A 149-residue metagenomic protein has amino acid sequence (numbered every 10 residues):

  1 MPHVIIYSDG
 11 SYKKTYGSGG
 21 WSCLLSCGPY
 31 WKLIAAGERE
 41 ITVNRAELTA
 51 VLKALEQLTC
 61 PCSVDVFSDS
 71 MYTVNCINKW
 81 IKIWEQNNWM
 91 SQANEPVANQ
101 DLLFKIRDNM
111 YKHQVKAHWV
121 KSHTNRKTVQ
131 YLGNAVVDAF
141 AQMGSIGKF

Functional and structural regions predicted by a protein language model:
P2-I5: Extreme N-terminal starter segment of soluble prokaryotic enzymes
S8-S18, L52-A135, F140: RNase H catalytic domain
S18-C27: Acidic, metal-ligating active-site segments
G28-A46: A short, polar/acidic, helix/strand-boundary loop motif
A36-E40, A54, E95-N99, G147-F149: Short C-terminal domain-edge/linker segments immediately following a structured domain
R45, T49-K53: Short amphipathic alpha-helical face segments that pack within enzyme cores and frequently flank/anchor catalytic
D138-F149: Acidic, His- and aromatic-enriched active-site or binding-groove loops in soluble protein domains that engage sugars
